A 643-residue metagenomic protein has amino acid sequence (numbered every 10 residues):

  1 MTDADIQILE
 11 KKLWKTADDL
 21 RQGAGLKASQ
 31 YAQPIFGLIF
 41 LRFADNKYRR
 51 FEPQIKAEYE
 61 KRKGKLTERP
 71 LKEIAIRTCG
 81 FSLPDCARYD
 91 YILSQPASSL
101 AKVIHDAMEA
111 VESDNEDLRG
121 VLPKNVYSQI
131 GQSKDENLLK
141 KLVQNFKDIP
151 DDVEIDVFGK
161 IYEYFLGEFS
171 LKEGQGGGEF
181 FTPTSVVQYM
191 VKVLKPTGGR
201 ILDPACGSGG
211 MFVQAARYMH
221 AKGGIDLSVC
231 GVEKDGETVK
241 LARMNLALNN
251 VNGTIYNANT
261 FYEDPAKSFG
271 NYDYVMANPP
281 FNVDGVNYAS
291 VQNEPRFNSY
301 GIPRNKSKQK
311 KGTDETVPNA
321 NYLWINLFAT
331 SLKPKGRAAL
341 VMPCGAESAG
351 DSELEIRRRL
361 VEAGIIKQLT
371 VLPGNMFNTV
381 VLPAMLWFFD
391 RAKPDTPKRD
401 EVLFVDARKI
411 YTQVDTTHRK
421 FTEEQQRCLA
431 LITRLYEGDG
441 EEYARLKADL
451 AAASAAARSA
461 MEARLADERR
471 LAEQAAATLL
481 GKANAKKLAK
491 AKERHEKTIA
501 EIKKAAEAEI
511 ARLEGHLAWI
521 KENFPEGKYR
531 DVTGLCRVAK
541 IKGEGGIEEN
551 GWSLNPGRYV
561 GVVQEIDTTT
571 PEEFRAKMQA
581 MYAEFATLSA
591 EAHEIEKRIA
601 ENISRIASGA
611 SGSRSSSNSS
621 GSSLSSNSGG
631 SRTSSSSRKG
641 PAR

Functional and structural regions predicted by a protein language model:
M1-L194, T254-E263, S268, V371-G374 (+3 more regions): Non-catalytic, mostly N-terminal accessory regions of nucleic-acid modification and defense proteins
Y31, I35-G37, M190, Q309-F389: Conserved Class I SAM-dependent methyltransferase catalytic core
Y31, Y272, N319-A320, K335-V341 (+10 more regions): Active-site lining segments that contact anionic ligands and/or coordinate catalytic metals
L41, G236-E237, Y262, P280-V283 (+4 more regions): Conserved nucleotide-binding/hydrolysis micro-motifs of P-loop NTPases
G176-A277, F281-E294, Y322, M342-G345 (+1 more regions): Conserved S-adenosyl-L-methionine
V213, K240, A277-P279, Y322-N326 (+12 more regions): Feature representing long, continuous alpha-helical segments
D284, Y288, Q292-P318: Conserved catalytic motifs of ABC-family nucleotide-binding domains
I365-I366, M376-G438: C-terminal, active-site-flanking charged/polar segments
